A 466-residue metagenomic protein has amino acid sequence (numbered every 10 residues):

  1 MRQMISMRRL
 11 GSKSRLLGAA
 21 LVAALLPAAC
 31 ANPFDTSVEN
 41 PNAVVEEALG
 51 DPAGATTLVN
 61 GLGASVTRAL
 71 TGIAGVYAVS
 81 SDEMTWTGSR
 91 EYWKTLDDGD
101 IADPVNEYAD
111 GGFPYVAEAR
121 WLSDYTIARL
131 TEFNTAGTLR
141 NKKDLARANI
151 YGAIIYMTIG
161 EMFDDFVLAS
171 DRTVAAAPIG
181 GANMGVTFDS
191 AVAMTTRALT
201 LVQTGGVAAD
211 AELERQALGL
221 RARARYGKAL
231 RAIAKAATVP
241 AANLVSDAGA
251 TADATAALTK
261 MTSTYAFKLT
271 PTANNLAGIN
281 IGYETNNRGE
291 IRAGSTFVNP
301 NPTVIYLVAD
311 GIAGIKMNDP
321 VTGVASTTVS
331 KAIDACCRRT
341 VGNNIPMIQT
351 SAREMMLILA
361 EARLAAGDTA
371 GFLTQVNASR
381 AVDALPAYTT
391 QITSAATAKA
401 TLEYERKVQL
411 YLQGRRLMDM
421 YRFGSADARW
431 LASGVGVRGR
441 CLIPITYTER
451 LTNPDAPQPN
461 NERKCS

Functional and structural regions predicted by a protein language model:
M1-A28: Sec-dependent bacterial lipoprotein signal peptides
C30-S80, D319, Y388, A428-S466: Membrane-proximal, proline-rich intrinsically disordered regions
T56, W93-M162, R197-V207, N343-A352 (+2 more regions): Conserved, well-structured interaction surfaces
V59, R120-S123, F188, T195 (+3 more regions): Inward-facing hydrophobic residues that define packing positions of alpha-helical scaffold repeats
A237-M356, L385-P386, T401, Q409 (+4 more regions): Hydrophobic-face positions in mid-chain alpha helices that act as interaction patches
